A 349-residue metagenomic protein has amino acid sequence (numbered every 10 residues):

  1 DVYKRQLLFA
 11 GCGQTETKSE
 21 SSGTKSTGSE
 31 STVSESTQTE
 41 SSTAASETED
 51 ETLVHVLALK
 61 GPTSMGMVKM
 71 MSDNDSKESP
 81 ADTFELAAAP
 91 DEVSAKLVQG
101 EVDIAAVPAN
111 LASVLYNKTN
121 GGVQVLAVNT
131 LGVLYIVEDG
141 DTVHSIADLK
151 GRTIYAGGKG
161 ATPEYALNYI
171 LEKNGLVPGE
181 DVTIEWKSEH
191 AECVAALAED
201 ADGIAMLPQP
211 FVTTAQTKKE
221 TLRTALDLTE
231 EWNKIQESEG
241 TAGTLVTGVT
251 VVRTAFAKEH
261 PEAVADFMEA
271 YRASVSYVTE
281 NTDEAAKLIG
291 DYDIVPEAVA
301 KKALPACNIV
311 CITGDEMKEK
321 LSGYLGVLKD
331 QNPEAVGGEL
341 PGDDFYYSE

Functional and structural regions predicted by a protein language model:
V2-Y3: Short, small-residue-biased leader/transition segments that mark boundaries at the very start of proteins
C12-S22, T27: Bacterial lipoprotein signal-peptidase II cleavage site
K25, E47-W186, G203, Q209 (+1 more regions): Short, glycine-/small- and polar/acidic-enriched structural segments that line small-molecule recognition paths
T32-H55: N-terminal low-complexity, Pro/Thr/Ser-rich intrinsically disordered segments that act as propeptides or flexible
N110-L111, T119, E192-L288: Pocket-lining segment of extracytoplasmic ligand-binding domains
A257-Q331: Secondary-structure end/capping motifs
S322-E349: Conserved C-terminal helix/tail region of periplasmic/extracytoplasmic solute-binding proteins
